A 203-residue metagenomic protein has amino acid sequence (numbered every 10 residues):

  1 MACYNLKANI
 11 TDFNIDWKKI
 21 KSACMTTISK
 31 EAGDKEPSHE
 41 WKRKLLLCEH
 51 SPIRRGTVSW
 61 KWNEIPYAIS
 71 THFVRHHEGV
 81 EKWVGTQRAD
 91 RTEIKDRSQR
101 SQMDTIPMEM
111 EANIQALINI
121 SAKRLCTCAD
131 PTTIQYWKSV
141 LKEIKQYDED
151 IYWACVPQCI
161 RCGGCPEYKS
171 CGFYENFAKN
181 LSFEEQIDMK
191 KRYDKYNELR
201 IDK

Functional and structural regions predicted by a protein language model:
M1-K203: Family-specific signature for flavin-dependent thymidylate synthase
